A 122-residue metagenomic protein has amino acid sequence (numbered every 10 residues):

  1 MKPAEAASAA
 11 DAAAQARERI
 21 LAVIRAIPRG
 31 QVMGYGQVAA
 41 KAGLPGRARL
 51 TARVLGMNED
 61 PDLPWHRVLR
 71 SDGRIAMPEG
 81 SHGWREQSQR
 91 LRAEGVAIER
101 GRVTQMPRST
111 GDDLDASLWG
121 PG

Functional and structural regions predicted by a protein language model:
K2-G122: Nucleic acid-binding interface residues in structured DNA/RNA-binding domains, emphasizing the DNA-engaging scaffolds
